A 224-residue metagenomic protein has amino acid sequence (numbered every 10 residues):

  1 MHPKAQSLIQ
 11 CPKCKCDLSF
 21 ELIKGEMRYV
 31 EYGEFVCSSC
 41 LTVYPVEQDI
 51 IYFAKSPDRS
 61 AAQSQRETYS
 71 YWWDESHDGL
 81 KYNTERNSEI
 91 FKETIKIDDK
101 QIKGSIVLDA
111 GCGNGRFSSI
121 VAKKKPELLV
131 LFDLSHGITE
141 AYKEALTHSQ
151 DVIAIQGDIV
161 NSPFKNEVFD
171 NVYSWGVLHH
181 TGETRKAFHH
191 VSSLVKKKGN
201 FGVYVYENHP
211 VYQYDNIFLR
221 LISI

Functional and structural regions predicted by a protein language model:
H2-P163: Conserved N-terminal segment of class I S-adenosyl-L-methionine
G104, F169-D170: Local beta-strand N-terminus motif with an aromatic residue
I138, T181-R185: A structural helix-start
N161, K165-N166, E183: Acidic/polar helix N-cap motif
Y173: A conserved beta-strand element that flanks and buttresses the S-adenosyl-L-methionine
G176-V177: Short catalytic micro-motifs in class I SAM-dependent methyltransferases
R185-K197: A short glycine-rich, Lys/Arg-flanked "PGG" loop and its adjoining helix->strand segment in the class I
N200-I224: Conserved class I S-adenosyl-L-methionine
